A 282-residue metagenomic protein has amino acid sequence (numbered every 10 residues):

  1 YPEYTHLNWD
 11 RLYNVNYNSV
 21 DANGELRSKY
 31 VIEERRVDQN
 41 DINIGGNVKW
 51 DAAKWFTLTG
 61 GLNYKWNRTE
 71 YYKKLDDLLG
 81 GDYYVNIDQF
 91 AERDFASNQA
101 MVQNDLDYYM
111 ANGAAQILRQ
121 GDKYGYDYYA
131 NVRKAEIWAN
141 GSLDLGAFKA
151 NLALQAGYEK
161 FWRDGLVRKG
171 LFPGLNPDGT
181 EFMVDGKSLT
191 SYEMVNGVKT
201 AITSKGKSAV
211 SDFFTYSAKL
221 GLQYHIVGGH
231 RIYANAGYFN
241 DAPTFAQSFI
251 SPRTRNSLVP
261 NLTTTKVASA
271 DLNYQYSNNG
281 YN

Functional and structural regions predicted by a protein language model:
Y1-K29, V85-Y124, E181-K205: Flexible glycine-rich, low-complexity coil/linker segments exposed to the extracellular/periplasmic environment
Y1-N67, G280-N282: Outer-membrane beta-barrel domain signature, strongest for Gram-negative TonB-dependent receptors and also present
Q39-D41, D51-T59, N63-K74, L79-G80 (+3 more regions): Structural signature of Gram-negative outer-membrane beta-barrels, strongest in the C-terminal barrel of TonB-dependent
